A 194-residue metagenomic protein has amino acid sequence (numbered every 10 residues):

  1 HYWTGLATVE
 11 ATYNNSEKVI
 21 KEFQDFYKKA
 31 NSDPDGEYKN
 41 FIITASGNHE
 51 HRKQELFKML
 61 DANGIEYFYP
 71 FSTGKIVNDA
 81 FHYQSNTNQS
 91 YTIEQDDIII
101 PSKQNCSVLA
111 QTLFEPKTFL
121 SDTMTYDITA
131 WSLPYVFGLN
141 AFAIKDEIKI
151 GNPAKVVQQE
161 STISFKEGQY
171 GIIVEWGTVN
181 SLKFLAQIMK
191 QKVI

Functional and structural regions predicted by a protein language model:
H1-I194: Intrinsic-disorder/low-complexity accessory segments
